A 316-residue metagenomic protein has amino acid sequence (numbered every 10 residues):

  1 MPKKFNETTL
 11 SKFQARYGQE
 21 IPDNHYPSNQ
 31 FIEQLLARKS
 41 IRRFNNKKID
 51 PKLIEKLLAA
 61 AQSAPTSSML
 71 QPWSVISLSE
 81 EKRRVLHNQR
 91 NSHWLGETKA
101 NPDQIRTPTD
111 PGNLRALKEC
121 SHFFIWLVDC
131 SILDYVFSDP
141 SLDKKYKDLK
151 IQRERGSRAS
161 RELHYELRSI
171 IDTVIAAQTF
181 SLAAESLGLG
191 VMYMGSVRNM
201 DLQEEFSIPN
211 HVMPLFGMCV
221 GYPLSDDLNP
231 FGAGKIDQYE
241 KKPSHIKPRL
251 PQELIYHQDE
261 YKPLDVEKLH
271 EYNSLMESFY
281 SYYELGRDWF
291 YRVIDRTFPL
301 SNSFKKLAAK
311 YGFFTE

Functional and structural regions predicted by a protein language model:
M1-E316: Acidic, surface-exposed loops and disordered segments
